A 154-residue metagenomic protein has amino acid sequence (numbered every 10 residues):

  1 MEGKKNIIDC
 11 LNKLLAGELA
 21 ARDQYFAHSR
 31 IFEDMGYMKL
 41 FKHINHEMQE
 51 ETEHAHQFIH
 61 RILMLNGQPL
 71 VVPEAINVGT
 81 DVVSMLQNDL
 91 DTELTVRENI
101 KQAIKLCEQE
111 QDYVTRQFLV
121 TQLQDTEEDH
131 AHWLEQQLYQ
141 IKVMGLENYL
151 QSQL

Functional and structural regions predicted by a protein language model:
M1-L154: Iron-associated oxidoreductase/ferritin-like identity signal
